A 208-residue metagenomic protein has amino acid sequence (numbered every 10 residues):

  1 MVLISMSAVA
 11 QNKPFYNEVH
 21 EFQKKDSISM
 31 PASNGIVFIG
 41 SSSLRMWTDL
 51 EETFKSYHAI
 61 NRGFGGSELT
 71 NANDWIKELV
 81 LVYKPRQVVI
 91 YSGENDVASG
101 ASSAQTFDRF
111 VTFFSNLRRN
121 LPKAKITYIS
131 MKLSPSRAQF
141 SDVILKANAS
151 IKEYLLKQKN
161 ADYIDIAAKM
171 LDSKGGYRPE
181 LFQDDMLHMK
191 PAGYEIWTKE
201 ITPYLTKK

Functional and structural regions predicted by a protein language model:
M1-V37, L44, T48, E52 (+1 more regions): N-terminal secretory targeting modules
V2, P135-K208: Catalytic His-Asp segment of secreted/periplasmic serine-dependent ester chemistry enzymes
V37-I39, I60: Conserved beta-strand elements of the Class I
L44-I60, L69-F107, T127, M131-P135: Oxyanion-hole/transition-state-stabilizing segment in secreted/luminal serine hydrolases and related acyltransferases
N95, V111, S115-N116, N120 (+1 more regions): Extracellular glycan-modifying ectodomains
A104-F113, V143-N148: Charged helix-capping and loop-helix junction motifs
L121-K125: A short helix->loop->beta-strand "cap" motif at the edges of active sites that frequently abuts
